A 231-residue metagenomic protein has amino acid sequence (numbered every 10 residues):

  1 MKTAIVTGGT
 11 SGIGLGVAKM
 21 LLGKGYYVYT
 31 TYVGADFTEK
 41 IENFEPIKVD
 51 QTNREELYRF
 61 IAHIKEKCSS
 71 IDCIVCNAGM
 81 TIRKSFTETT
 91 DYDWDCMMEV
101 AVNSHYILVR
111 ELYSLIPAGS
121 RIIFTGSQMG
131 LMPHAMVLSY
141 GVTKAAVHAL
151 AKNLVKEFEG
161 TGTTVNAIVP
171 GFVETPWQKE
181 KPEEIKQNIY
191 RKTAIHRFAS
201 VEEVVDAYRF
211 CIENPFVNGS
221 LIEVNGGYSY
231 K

Functional and structural regions predicted by a protein language model:
T10-S11: Conserved glycine-rich cofactor-binding loop
N77-I82, G227: Conserved NAD(P)H cofactor-binding loop of Rossmann-fold oxidoreductase domains
S85-F86, T90-D95, Q178, I189: Substrate-binding pocket helix/loop in short-chain dehydrogenase/reductase
V109, T143, A151: Active-site helix of classical SDR
S114, K156-G160: Alpha-helical segment proximal to the catalytic Tyr-Lys
S127: Residue(s) in the substrate-gating loop at a strand-loop-helix junction that position the organic substrate next
R197-V224, S229: C-terminal substrate-recognition "lid" of short-chain dehydrogenase/reductases
